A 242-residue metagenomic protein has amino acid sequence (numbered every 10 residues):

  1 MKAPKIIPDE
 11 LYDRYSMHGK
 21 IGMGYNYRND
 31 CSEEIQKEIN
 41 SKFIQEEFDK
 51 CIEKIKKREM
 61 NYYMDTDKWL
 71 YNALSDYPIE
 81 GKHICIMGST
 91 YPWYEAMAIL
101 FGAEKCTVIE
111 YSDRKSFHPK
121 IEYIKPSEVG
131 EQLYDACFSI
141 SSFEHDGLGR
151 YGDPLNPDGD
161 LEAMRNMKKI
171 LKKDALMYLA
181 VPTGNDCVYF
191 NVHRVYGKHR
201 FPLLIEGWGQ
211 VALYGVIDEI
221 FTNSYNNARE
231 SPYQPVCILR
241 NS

Functional and structural regions predicted by a protein language model:
M1-G81, L100, V188-G207, L213-Y214 (+1 more regions): N-terminal accessory regions of S-adenosyl-L-methionine
P78, I140, M177: Catalytic phosphate/metal-binding cores of nucleic-acid and nucleotide-processing enzymes, i.e., regions that mediate
C85-I86, T90-G130: Class I SAM-dependent methyltransferase SAM/SAH-binding core
E128-F138: A short acidic, Gly/Pro-enriched loop at the edge of an enzyme's catalytic core that lines a small-molecule cofactor
F138-F143, G147: A conserved beta-strand element that flanks and buttresses the S-adenosyl-L-methionine
L155-L176: A short glycine-rich, Lys/Arg-flanked "PGG" loop and its adjoining helix->strand segment in the class I
P182-C187: Short "lid" loop at the C-terminus of a central beta-strand within the Rossmann-like core of SAM-dependent
